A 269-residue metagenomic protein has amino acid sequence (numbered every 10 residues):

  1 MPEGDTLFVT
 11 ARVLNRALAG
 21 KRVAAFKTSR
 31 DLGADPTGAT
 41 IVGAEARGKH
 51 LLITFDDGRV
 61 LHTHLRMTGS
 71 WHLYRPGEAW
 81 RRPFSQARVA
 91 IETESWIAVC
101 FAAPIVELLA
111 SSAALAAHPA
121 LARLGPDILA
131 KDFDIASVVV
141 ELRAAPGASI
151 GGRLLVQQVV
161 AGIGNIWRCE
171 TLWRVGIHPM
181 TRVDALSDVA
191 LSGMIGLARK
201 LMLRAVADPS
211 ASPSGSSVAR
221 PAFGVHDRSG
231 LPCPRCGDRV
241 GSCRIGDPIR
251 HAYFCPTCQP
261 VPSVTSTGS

Functional and structural regions predicted by a protein language model:
M1-G4, I128, D132, S187-I195: Generic detection of long, well-ordered alpha-helical segments
M1-L109, P232: Gly/Gly-Pro- and Ser/Thr-rich, intrinsically disordered tail segments characteristic of DNA damage-repair and tolerance
R22-P36, V42-E45, P76-A79, E141-S269: Basic, nucleic-acid-binding surfaces and adjacent catalytic neighborhoods in DNA/RNA-processing proteins
H50, H62-H64, H72, H118 (+3 more regions): Histidine (H) residue identity feature
L61-R174: Phosphate/anion-contacting hairpin/loop surfaces
